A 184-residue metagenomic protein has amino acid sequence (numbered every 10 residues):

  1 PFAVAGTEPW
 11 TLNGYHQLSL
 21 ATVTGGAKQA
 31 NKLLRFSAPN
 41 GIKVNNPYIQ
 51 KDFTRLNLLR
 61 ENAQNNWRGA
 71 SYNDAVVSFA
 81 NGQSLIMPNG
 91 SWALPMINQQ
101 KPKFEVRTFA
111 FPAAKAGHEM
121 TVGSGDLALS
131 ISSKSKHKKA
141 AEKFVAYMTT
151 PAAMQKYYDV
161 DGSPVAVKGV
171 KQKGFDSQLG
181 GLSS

Functional and structural regions predicted by a protein language model:
P1-A38, S84: Extracytoplasmic/periplasmic solute-binding protein
T22-A27, E61-N62, K134-A141: Short helix-loop capping/hinge motifs at secondary-structure junctions, enriched in acidic/polar residues
N31-I42, A80, S124-A128: Flexible glycine/proline-enriched surface loops and loop-helix/loop-strand junctions
L34-R68: Glycine-centered hinge/linker elements that transmit conformational signals in sensory and ligand-binding systems
W67-N81: Short helix-initiation/N-cap motifs at beta->coil->alpha
V77, W92-M96, K115, L127-S184: Mature extracytoplasmic/periplasmic domains
N81-N89, P102-F104: Alpha-to-beta junction loops
V106-L129: Periplasmic-binding protein-like
